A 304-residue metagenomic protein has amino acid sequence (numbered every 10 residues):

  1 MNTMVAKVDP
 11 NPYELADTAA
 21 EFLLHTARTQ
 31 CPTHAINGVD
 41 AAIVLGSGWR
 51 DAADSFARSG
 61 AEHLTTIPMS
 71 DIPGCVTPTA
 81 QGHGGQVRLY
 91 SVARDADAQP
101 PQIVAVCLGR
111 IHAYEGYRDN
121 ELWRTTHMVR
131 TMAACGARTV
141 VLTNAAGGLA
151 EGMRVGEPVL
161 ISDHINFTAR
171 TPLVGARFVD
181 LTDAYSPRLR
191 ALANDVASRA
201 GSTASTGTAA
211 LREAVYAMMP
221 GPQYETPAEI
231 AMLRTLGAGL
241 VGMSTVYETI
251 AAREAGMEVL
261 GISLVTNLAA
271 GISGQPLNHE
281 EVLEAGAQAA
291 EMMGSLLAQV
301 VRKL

Functional and structural regions predicted by a protein language model:
N2-L181: Metabolite-binding pocket within alpha/beta catalytic cores that recognizes anionic/polar moieties
F22, T26, Q30, R188 (+2 more regions): Generic non-transmembrane alpha-helical segments
M132-G136, R234, R253: Non-catalytic positions within long, well-ordered alpha-helices that form the structural scaffold/packing of enzyme
R138-T139, G239, E258: Short acidic/polar active-site loop segments enriched in Thr and Asp
D195-G239, L304: Active-site/ligand-binding-proximal alpha/beta "capping" segment
M243-E281: Zn-dependent metallopeptidase/amidohydrolase metal-coordination segment
A269-L304: His/Asp/Glu-rich mid-to-C-terminal helical/loop segments that flank catalytic regions of hydrolases
